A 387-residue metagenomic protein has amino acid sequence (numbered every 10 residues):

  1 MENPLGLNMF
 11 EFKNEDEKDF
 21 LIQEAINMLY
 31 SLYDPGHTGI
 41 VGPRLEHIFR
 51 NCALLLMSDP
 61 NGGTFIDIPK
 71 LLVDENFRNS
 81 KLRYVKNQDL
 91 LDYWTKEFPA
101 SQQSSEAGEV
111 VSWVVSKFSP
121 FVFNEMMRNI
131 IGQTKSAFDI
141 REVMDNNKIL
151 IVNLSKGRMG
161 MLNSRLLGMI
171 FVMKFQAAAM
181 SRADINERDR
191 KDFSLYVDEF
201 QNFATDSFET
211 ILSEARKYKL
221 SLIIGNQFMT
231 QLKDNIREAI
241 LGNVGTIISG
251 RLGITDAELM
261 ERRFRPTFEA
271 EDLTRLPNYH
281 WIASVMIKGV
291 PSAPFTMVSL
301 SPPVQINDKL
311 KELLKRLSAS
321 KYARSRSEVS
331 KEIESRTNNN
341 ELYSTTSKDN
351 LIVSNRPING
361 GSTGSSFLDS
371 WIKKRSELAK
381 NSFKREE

Functional and structural regions predicted by a protein language model:
M1-L220, I236, L273, P277 (+1 more regions): P-loop NTPase motor domains
N76-R83, S112-W113, I149, L166 (+1 more regions): Conserved P-loop NTPase motor module
G225-Q231, R251: Conserved H-loop
R237-S249: A short helix-turn-beta junction within AAA+ P-loop NTPase domains corresponding to the substrate/partner-engaging
D256: Acidic, glycine-rich loop-and-strand cores that form catalytic or ligand-binding grooves in diverse globular domains
